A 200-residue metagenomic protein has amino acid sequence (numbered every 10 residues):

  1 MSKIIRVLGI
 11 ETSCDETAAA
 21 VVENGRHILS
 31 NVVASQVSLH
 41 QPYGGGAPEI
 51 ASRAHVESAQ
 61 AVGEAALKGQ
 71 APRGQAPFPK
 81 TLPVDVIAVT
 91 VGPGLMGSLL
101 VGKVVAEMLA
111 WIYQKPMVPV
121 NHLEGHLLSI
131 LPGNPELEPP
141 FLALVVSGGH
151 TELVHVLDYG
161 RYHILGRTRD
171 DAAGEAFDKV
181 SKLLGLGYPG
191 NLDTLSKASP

Functional and structural regions predicted by a protein language model:
M1-K3, P119-L142: Conserved phosphate-binding catalytic cores of ATP/NTP-utilizing and phosphoryl-transfer enzymes
S2-I5, S13, A20, S30-N31 (+3 more regions): A short helix-loop
I4-G74, F78-D85, V89, P93 (+3 more regions): N-terminal beta-alpha supersecondary unit
E57, A61, K103, E107 (+7 more regions): Residues on a specific face of well-ordered alpha-helices
V62, A66, Q70, I130 (+2 more regions): Change "in soluble alpha/beta enzymes" to "in soluble alpha/beta proteins
P77-F78, P83, V105-E124, S129-L131: Nucleotide and nucleotide-moiety/phosphate-recognizing core
V89-K115: Short Gly/Thr/Asp-enriched flexible loops that form oxyanion-binding sites at enzyme active sites
T90, V101, M117-E124, L144-V146 (+1 more regions): Active-site nucleophile and cofactor-binding loops and adjacent substrate-binding regions of central metabolic enzymes
